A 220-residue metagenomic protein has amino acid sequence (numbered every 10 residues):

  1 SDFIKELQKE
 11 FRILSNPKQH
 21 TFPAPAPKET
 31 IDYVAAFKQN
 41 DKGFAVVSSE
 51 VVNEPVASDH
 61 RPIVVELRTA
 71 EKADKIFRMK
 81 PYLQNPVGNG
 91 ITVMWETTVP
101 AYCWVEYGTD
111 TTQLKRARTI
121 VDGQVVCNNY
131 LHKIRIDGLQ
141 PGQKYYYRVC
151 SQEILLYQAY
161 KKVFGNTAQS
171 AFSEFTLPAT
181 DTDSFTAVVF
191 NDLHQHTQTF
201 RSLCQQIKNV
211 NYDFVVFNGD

Functional and structural regions predicted by a protein language model:
S1, I13-K18, V188-N191, F214-D220: Active-site neighborhood of phospho(di)ester-bond hydrolases with catalytic His/Asp-centered motifs
D2, E6, T30, K144 (+2 more regions): Extracytoplasmic/secreted proteins, especially bacterial periplasmic and envelope-associated proteins
D2-K75: Metal-dependent phosphoester-hydrolase catalytic domains
K18-T21, S49-V51, Q169-E174, Q198-Q205: Alpha-helical scaffolding within the catalytic cores of extracellular/periplasmic polymer-degrading hydrolases
A24-P25, L193-Q198: Acidic-and-aromatic substrate-binding clefts and catalytic sites of carbohydrate-active enzymes
K38, T197, G219: Residues that line or immediately flank small-molecule/substrate-binding pockets and catalytic motifs
R61, L67-V189, H194, Q205-N211: Acidic, histidine-bearing metal-coordination/catalytic regions of metal-dependent phosphoesterases
R201-D220: Core catalytic region of metal-dependent phosphoesterases/phosphodiesterases, especially metallo-beta-lactamase-like
